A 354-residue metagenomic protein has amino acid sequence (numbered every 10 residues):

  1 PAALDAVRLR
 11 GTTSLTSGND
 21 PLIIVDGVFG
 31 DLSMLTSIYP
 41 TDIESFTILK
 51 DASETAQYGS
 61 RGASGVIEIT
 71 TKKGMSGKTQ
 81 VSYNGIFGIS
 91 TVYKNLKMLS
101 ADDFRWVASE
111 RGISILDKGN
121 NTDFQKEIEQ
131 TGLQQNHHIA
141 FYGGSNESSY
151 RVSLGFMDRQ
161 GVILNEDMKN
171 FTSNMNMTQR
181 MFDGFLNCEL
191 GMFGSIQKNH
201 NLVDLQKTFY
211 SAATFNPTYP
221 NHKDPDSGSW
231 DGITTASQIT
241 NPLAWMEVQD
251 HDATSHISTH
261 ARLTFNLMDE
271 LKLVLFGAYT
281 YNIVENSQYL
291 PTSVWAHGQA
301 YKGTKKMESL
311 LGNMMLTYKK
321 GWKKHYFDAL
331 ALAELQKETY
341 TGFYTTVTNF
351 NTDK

Functional and structural regions predicted by a protein language model:
P1-M175, R180-F182, L186-S195, H256-S258 (+1 more regions): Short, small/polar-rich motifs associated with maturation and membrane association, primarily at protein termini
M75-N120, V162-L164, T172-S258, V274-K354: Surface-exposed loop/interface segments of Gram-negative outer-membrane beta-barrel transport/assembly proteins
F141-Y142, T264, M268-D269: Long hydrophobic segments that form regular secondary structure
S149, E270-V274: A common structural microfeature
